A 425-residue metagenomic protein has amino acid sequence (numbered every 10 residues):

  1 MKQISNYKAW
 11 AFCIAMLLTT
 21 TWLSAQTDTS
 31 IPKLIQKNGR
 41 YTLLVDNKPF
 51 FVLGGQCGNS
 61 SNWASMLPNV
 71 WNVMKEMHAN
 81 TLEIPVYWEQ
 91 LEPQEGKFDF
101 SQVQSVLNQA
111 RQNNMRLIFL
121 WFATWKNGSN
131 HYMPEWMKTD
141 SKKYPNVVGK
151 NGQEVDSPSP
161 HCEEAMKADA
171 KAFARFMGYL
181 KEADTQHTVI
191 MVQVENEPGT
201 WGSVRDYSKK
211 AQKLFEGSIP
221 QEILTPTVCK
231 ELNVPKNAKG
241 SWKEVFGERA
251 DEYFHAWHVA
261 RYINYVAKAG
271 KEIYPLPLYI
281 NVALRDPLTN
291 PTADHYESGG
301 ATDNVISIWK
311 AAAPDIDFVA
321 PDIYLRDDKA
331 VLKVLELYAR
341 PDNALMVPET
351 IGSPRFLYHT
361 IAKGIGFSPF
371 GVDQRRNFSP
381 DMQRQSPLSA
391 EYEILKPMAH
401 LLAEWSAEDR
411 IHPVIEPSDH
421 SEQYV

Functional and structural regions predicted by a protein language model:
W10-T21: Bacterial N-terminal signal peptides
A25-N80: N-terminal carbohydrate-binding accessory modules
N47, L82, A110, F176 (+3 more regions): Conserved, mostly hydrophobic/aromatic
S60-E76, D294-A312, V331: Short, acidic/polar
M66-K143, V259-P275: Aromatic-lined substrate-binding rim segments of carbohydrate-active enzymes
K142-W309: Polysaccharide-binding and catalytic clefts of secreted carbohydrate-active enzymes
G240-A250, I280-T292, V331-I365, P369-S379: Active-site clefts of carbohydrate-active enzymes
Y358-V425: Aromatic- and carboxylate-lined catalytic core of secreted/periplasmic carbohydrate-active enzymes
